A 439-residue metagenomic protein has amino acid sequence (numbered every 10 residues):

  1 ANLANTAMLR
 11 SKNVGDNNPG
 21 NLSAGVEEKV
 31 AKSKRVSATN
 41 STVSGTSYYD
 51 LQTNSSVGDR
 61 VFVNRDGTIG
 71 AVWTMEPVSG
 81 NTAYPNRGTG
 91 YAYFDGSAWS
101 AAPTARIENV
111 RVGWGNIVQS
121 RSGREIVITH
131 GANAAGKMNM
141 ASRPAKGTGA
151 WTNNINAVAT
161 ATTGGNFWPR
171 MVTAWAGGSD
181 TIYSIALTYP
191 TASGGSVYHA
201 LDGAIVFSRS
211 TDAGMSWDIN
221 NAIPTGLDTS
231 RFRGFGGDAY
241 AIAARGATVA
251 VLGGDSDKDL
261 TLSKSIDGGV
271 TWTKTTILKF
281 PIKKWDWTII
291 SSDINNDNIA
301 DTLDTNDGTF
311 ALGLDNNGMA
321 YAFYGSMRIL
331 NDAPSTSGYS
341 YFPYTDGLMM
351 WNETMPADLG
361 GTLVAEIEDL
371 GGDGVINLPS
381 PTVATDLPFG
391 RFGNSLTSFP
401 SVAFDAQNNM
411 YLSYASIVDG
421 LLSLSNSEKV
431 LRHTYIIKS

Functional and structural regions predicted by a protein language model:
N2-S439: Extracellular, repeat-based ectodomains that mediate carbohydrate processing or recognition
